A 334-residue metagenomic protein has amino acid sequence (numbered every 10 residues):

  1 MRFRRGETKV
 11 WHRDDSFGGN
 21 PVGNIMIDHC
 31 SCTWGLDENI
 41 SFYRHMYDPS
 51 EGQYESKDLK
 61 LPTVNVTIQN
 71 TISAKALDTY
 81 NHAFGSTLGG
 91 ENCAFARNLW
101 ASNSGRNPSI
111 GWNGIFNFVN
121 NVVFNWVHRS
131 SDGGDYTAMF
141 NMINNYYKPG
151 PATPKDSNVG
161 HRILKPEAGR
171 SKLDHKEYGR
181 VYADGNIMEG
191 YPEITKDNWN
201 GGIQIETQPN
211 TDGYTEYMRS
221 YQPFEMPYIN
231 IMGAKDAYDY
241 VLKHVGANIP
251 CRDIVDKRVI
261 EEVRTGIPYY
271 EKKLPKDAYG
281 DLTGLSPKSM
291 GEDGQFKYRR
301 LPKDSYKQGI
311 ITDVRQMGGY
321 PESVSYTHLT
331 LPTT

Functional and structural regions predicted by a protein language model:
M1-E7, P21-E38, H45-D78, A83-N107 (+3 more regions): Right-handed parallel beta-helix
R2, V324-Y326: Short, compositionally biased segments
R13: Beta-rich catalytic cores
F17: Aromatic/His-enriched, Gly/Pro-containing loop or helix-boundary segments that lie immediately adjacent to catalytic
G134-D135: Short, T/G/N/S-enriched strand-turn elements that build extracellular solenoid repeat scaffolds
Y147-S323: Long, contiguous C-terminal flanking segments immediately downstream of a protein's structured core
T327-T333: Conserved small/polar residues in nucleotide/adenosyl-binding loops
